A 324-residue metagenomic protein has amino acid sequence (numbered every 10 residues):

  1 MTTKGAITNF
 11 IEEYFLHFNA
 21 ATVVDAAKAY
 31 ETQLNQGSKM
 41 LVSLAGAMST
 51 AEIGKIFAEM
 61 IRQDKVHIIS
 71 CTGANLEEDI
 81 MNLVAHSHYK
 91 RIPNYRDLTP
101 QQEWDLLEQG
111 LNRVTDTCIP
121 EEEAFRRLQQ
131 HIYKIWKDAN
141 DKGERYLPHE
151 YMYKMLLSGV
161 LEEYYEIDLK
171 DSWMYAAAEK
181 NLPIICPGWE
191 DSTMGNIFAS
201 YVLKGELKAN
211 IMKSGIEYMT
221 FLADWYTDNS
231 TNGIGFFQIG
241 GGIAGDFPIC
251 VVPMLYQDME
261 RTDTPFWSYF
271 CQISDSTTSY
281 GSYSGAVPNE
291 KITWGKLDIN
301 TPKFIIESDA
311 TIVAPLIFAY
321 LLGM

Functional and structural regions predicted by a protein language model:
M1-L34: N-terminal glycine-rich anion-binding loop in soluble enzyme alpha/beta folds
I7, A21, I243, C250 (+1 more regions): C-terminal functional extensions of proteins
A26-K39, A176-K180, D224-G233: Glycine-rich phosphate/diphosphate-binding loops that line cofactor/substrate pockets in enzymes
M40-S49, I69, I185-W189, L207-Y283: Glycine-rich anion-binding loop/nest that anchors nucleotide
E52-K55, I80-H86, N196-S200, P248-V252 (+1 more regions): Short acidic, glycine/serine/threonine-rich loops at helix termini
I56-V66, L83-N94, V202, V252-R261 (+1 more regions): A glycine- and small-aliphatic-rich helix-loop capping segment at beta-alpha/alpha-beta transitions that lines
I61-L128: A generic, well-ordered mixed alpha/beta core segment in the N-terminal half of proteins
Q102-T193: Ligand-binding beta-strand-loop-alpha-helix segment within the catalytic cores of soluble metabolic enzymes
